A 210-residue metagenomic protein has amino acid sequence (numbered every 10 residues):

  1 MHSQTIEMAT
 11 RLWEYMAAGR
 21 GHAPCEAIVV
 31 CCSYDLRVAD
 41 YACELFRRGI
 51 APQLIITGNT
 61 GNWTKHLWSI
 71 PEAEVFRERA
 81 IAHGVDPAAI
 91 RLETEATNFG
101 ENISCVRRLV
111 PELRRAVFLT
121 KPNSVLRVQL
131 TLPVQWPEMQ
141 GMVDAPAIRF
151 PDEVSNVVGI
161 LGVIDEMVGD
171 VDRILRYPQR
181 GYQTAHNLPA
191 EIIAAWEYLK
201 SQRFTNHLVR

Functional and structural regions predicted by a protein language model:
M1-M167: A structural signal for short, hydrophobic/glycine-enriched beta-strand patches
V154-R210: A conserved mid-domain beta-alpha-beta active-site/ligand-binding segment of alpha/beta enzyme cores
